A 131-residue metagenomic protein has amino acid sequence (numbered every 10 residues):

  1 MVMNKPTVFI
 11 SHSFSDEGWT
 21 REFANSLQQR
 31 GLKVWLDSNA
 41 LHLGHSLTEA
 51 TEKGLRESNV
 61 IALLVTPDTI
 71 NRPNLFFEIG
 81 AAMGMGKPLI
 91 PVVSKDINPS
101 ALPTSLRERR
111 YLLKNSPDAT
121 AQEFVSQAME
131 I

Functional and structural regions predicted by a protein language model:
M1-L63, M83-K87, K95-I97, A119-T120 (+1 more regions): Conserved N-terminal substructure of TIR/SEFIR domains
P6-V8, R107-R110: Short amphipathic alpha-helical segments
R21-A24, N74-F77, P103-S105: Short amphipathic alpha-helical segments
E49-K53, E78-I79, S105-E108: Short low-complexity, flexible loop/linker segments enriched in glycine and/or proline with clustered acidic
P67-K87, P99-A101: Conserved TIR/SEFIR loop-to-helix hotspot centered on a Trp-containing motif with a nearby acidic residue
I97-R109: Glycine-rich, charge-decorated loop segments at or immediately adjacent to ligand/cofactor-binding or catalytic sites
Y111-S116: Short acidic-hydrophobic, aromatic-tinged amphipathic segments that line or gate anion-handling sites
